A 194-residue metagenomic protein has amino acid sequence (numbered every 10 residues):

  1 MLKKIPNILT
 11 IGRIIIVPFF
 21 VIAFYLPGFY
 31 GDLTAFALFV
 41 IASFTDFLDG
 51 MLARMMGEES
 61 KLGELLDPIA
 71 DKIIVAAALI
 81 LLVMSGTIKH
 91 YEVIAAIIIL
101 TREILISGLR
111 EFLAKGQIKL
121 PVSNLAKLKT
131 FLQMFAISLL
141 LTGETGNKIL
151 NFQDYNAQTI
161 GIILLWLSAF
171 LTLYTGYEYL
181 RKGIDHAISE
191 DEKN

Functional and structural regions predicted by a protein language model:
M1-N7, V17, P27, A35-S43 (+2 more regions): C-terminal membrane-associated helical module and adjoining short loops/tails
L2-K3, I11-I15, E64-D67: Hydrophobic alpha-helical transmembrane segments of integral membrane proteins, especially lipid-exposed positions
T10, S60, S123: Residue-level signal for threonine
G12-V17, A70-L79, I106-S107, K129-L141: Core segments of transmembrane alpha-helices that mediate helix-helix packing or line hydrophobic substrate/ligand
I14, A37-V40, I69, I97-L100 (+2 more regions): Residue-level signature of the transmembrane alpha-helical core of multi-pass small-molecule transporters
I15, F44-L52, I69, I73 (+2 more regions): Active-site His/Glu-centered metal-binding helix of metallohydrolases
I16-L65, A78-I98, N156-L171: Membrane-embedded alpha-helical segments that form the functional core of polytopic membrane enzymes, especially those
I104-F112: Membrane-water interface of transmembrane alpha-helices
